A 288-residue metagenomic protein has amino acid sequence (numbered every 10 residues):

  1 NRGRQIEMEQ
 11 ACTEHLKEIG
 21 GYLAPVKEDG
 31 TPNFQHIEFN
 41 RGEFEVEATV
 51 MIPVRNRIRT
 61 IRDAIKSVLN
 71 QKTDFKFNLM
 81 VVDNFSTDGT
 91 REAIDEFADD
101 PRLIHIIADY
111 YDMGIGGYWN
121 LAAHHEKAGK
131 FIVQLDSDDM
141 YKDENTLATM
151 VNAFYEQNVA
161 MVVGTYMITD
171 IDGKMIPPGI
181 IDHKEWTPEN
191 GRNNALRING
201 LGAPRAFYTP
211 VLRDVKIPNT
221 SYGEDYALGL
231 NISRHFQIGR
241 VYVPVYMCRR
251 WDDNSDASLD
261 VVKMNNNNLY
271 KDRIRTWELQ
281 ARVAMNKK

Functional and structural regions predicted by a protein language model:
K66-K76: Short, acidic, metal-binding catalytic loop of nucleotide-sugar glycosyltransferases
D83-E92, Y111: A conserved acidic beta->alpha catalytic loop
D109-K127: Glycine-rich, basic loop-to-helix element that forms the pyrophosphate-binding segment of sugar-nucleotide handling
G129-M140: Short beta-strand-to-loop acidic/aromatic patch adjacent to the donor-nucleotide binding site
N145-P178: Conserved donor NDP-sugar-binding/catalytic core segment of glycosyltransferases
T165, G239-V245, R249: Catalytic beta-strand/loop signature of glycosyltransferases that borders the donor
K184-A206: A recurrent flexible, glycine/aromatic-enriched loop bordering the glycosyltransferase active site that acts as
S221-L228: Acidic donor-binding loop at a coil-to-helix junction in glycosyltransferase catalytic cores that engages
